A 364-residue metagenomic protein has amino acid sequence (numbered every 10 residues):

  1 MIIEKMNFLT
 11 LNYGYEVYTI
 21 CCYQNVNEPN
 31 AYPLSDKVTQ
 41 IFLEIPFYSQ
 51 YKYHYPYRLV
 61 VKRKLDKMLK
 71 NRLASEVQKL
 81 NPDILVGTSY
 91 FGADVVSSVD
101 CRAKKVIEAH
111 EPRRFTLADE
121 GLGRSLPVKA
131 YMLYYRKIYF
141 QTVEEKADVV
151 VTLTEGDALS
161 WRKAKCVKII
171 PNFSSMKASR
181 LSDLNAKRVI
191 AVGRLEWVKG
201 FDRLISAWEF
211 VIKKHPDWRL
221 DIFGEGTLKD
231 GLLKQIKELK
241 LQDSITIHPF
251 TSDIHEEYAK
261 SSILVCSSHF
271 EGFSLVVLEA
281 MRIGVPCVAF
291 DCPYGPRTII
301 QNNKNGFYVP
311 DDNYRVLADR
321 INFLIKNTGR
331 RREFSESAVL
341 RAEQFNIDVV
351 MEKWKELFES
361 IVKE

Functional and structural regions predicted by a protein language model:
M1-E4, K187, A191-F210, T227-L233 (+1 more regions): A conserved mid-protein helix/loop that constitutes part of the nucleotide-sugar donor-binding site
F8, N12-V60, S160: N-terminal strand-loop element at the rim of the active site of nucleotide-sugar-dependent glycosyltransferases
N71-S75, V128-V150: Membrane-proximal helix-turn-helix segments that form the acceptor-binding/catalytic region of lipid-linked
G87-G92, A109-H110: Short His-centered aromatic/hydrophobic patch
G156, F173: Carbohydrate-associated surface elements
F250, H269: Aromatic "clamp/platform" in nucleotide-sugar-dependent glycosyltransferases that forms part of the donor/acceptor
P286-F290: Short hydrophobic beta-strand element within catalytic cores of glycosyltransferases and related nucleotide-activated
Q301-N303, F307-Y314, N322-G329, E343: Conserved acidic donor-binding segment of nucleotide-sugar-dependent glycosyltransferases
